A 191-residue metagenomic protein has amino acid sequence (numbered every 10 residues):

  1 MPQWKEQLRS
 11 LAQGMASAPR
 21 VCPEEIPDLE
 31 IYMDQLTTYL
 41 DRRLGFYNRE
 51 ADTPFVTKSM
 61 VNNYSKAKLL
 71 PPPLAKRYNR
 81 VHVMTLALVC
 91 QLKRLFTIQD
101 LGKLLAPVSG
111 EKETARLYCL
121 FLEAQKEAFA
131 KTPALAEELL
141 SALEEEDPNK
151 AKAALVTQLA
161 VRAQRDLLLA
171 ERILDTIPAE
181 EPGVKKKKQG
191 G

Functional and structural regions predicted by a protein language model:
M1, M33, I98, T114-Y118 (+1 more regions): Alpha-helix initiation and N-capping motif
P2-S109: Basic helix-turn-helix/winged-helix DNA-binding cores and closely related short helical interaction motifs
P107-G191: Intrinsically disordered, low-complexity, charge-dense segments enriched in Lys/Arg and Glu/Asp interspersed
